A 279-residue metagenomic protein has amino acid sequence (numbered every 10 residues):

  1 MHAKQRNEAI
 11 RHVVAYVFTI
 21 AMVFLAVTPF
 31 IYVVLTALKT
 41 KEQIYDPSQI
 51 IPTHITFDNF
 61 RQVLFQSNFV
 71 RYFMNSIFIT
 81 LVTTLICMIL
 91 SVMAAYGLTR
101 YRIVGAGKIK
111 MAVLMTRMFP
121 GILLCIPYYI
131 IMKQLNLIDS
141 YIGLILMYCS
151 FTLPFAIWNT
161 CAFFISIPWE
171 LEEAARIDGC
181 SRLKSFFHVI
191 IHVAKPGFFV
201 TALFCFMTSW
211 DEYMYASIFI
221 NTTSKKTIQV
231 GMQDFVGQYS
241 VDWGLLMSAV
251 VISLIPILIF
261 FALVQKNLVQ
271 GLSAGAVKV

Functional and structural regions predicted by a protein language model:
M1-V279: A hydrophobic, multi-pass inner-membrane permease signature
